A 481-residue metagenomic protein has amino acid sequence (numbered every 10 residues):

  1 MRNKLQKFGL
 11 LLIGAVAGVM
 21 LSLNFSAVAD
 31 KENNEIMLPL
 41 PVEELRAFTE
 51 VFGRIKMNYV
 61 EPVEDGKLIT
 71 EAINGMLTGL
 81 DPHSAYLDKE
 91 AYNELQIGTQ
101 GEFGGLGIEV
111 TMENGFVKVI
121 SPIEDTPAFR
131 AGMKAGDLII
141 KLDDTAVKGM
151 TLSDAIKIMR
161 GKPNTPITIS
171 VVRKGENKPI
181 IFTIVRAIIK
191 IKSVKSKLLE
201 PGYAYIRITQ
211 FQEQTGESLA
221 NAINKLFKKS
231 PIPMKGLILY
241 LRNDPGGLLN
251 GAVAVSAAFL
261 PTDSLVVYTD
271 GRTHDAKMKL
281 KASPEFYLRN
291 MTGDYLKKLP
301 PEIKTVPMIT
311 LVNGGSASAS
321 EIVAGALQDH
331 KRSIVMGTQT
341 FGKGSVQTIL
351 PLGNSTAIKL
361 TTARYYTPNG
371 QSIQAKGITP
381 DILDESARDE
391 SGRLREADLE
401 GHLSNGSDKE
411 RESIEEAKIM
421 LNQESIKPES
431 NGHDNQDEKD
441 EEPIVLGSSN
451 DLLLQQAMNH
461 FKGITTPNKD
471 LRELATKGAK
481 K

Functional and structural regions predicted by a protein language model:
M1-L237, L241-P245, A258-P261, S425-K481: Flexible, low-complexity junctional segments that flank or bridge functional domains
R2-G9, M20-S22, S26-A29, V194-K481: C-terminal "post-core" interaction segments
